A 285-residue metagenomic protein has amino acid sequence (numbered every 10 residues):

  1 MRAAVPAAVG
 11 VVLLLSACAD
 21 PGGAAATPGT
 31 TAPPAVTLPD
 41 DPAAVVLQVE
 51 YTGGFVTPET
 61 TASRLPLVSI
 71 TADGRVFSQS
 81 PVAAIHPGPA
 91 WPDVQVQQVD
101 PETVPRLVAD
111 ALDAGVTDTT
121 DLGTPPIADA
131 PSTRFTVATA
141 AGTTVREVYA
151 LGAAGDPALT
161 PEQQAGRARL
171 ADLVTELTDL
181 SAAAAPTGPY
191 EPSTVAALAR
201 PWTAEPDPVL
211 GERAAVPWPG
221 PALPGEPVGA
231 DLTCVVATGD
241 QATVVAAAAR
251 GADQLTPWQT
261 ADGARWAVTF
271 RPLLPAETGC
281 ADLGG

Functional and structural regions predicted by a protein language model:
M1-G10: N-terminal export and membrane-targeting signals
L14-A17: C-terminal motif of bacterial Sec signal peptides marking the signal peptidase cleavage site
A19-G22, A26-V56, T60, A114-G285: Short, well-ordered, aromatic-rich surface patches in folded extracellular/luminal domains
T31-P81, I85, P89-P101, C280: An N-terminus-focused feature that recognizes amino-terminal "leader" regions
A72-D73, P101-V104, V137-T143: A short, structured loop/turn motif at beta-sheet edges
A90-T119: Mid-chain, structured segments of secreted extracytoplasmic proteins
